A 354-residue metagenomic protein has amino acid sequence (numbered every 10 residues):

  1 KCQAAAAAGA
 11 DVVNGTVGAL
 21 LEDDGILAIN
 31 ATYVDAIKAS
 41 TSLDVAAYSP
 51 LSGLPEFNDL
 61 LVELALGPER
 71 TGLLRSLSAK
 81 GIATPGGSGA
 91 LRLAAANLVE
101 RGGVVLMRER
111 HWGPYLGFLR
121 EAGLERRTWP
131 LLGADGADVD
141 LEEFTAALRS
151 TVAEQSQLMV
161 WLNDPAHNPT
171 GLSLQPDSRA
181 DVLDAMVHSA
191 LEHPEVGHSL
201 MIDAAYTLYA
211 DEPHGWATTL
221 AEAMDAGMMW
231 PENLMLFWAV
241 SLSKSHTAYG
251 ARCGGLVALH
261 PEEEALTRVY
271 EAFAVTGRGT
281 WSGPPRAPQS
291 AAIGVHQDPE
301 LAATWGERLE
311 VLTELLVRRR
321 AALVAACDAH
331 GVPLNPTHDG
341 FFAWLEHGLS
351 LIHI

Functional and structural regions predicted by a protein language model:
K1-E56: N-terminal "arm"/small-domain region of PLP-dependent enzymes with the aminotransferase-like
V12-N14, P50, A239, P333-H338: Short beta-strand
G18-E22, I26, W112-G113, P165-N168 (+4 more regions): Short, solvent-exposed loop/turn segments at secondary-structure junctions
T41-L200, T207-M229: Conserved core of the PLP fold type I
L60, M224-T313: Conserved core segment of the aminotransferase class I/II
L259-H260, E346-G348: Residue-level recognition of strand-loop junctions within catalytic nucleotide-signaling folds
G306-V324, V332-H347: Conserved glycine-rich beta-strand-loop-beta hairpin in the small C-terminal domain of fold type I
I352-I354: Conserved small/polar residues in nucleotide/adenosyl-binding loops
